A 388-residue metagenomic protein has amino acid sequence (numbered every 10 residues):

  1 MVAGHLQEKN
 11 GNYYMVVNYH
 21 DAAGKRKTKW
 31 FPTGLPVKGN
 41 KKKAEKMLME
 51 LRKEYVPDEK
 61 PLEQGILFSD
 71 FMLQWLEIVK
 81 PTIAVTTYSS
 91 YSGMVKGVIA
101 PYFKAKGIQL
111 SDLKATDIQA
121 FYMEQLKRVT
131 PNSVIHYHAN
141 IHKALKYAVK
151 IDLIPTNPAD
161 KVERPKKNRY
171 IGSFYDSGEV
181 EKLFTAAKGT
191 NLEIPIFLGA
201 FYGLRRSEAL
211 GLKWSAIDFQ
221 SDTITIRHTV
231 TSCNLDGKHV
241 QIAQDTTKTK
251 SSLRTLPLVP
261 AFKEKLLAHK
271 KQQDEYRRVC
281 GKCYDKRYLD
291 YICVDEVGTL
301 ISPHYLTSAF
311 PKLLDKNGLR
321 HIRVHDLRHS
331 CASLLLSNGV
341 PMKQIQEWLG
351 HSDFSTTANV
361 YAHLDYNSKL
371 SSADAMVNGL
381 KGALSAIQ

Functional and structural regions predicted by a protein language model:
Q7-N12, Y19-T116, K271-Y288, Y366: N-terminal DNA-binding module of tyrosine recombinases/phage integrases
Y13-N18, I224-I226, L258: Short beta-strand motif preference
V37-N40, L76-L153, R169, L300-Y305 (+1 more regions): N-terminal core-binding DNA-recognition domain of tyrosine site-specific recombinases/integrases
I135, K150, I154-T156, D160-W214 (+5 more regions): Basic, Lys/Arg- and aromatic-enriched nucleic-acid-binding interface segment
F174, V230-S232, K263, L349-A375: Catalytic-site neighborhood detector that most strongly recognizes the C-terminal catalytic loop/helix of tyrosine
T185, G189-L192, Y202, L256 (+3 more regions): Short, basic (Lys/Arg/His-rich) helix/loop patches that form interaction surfaces in the mid-to-C-terminal regions
G211-I217, Q346-S352, A362: A short, basic/aromatic helix-end/turn motif that makes direct DNA contacts
S221, S232-L253, P260-F262, A268 (+3 more regions): C-terminal secondary-structure termini that scaffold catalytic or DNA-interacting sites
